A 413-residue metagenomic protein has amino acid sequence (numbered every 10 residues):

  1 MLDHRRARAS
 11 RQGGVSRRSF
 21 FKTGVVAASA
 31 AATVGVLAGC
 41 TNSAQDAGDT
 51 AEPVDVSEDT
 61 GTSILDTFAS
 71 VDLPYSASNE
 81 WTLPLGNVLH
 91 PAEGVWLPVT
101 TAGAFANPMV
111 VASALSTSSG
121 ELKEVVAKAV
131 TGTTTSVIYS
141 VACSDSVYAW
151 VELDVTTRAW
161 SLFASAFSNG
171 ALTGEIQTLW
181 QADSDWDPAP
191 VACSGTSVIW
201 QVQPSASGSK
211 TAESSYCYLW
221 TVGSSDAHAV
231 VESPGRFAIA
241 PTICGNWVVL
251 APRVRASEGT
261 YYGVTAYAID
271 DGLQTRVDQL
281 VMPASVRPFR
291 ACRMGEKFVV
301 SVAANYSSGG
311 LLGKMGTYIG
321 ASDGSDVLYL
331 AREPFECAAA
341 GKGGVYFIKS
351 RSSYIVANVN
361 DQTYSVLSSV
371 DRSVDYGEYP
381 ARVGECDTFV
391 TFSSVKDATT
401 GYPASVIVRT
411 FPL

Functional and structural regions predicted by a protein language model:
M1-S16, A28-G35: N-terminal secretory signal peptides
T41-S43: Bacterial signal peptide processing site
P53-L83, A104-K128, S161-L179, S209-E232 (+4 more regions): Surface-exposed loop/turn elements that mediate protein-protein interactions on large endomembrane-trafficking
T82-A92, T133-V141, D183-A192, P234-C244 (+3 more regions): Repeated scaffold domains used in trafficking and secretory/extracellular systems, primarily beta-propellers
A92-A104, S146-L153, T196-S205, G245-R255 (+3 more regions): Short beta-strand elements that form the blades of beta-propeller/WD-repeat-like and other beta-sheet-rich scaffold
K123-D145: Blade-loop segments of beta-propeller domains
V141-S209: A generic tandem-repeat structural signature
